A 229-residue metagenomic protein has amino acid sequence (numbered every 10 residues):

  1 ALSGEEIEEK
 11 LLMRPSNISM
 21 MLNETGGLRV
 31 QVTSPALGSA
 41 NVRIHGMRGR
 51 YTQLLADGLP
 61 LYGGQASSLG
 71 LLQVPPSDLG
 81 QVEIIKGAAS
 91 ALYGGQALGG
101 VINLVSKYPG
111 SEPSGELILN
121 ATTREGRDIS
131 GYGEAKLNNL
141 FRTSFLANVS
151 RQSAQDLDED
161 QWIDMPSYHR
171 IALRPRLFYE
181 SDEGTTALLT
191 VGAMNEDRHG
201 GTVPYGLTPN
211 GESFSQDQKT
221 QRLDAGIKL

Functional and structural regions predicted by a protein language model:
A1-L12, S16, N41: N-terminal periplasmic "start-of-domain" segments of outer-membrane beta-barrel proteins
E9, N41, L59-K86: Short acidic/polar hinge/loop motifs at secondary-structure boundaries that mediate gating or recognition
L22, V82-E83, I102: Non-catalytic regulatory/gating segments with a bias toward low-complexity or hydrophobic composition
A40, L98-G100, P113-L117, R127-G131 (+3 more regions): Hydrophobic, lipid-facing positions within transmembrane beta-strands of outer-membrane proteins
A89-A91, V101, S106-K136, P166: Short strand-turn segments of transmembrane beta-barrel domains in outer membranes, especially the first one or two
P113, L140-T143, E183-A187: Repeated loop/turn-to-beta-strand initiation elements of outer-membrane beta-barrel proteins
L117-A121, F145-R151, L189-A193: Transmembrane beta-barrel strands of outer-membrane/channel proteins
Q152-A172, F178-L229: Flexible loop and strand-edge segments within Gram-negative outer membrane beta-barrel domains
